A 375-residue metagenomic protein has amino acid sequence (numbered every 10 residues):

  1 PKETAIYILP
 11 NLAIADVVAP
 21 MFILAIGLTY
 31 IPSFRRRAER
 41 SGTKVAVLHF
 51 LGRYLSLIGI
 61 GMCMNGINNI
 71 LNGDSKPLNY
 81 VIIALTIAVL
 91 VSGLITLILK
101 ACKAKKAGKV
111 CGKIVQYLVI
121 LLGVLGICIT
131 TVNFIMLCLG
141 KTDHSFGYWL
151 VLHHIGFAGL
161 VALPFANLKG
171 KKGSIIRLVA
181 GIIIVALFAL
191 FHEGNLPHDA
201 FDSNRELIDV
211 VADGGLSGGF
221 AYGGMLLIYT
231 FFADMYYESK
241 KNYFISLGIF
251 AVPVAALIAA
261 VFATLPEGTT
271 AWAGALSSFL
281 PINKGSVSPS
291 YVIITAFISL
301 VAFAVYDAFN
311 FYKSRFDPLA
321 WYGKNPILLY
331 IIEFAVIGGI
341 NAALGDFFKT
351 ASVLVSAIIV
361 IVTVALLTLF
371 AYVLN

Functional and structural regions predicted by a protein language model:
P1-N375: Alpha-helical transmembrane segments and their immediate juxtamembrane cytosolic regions
